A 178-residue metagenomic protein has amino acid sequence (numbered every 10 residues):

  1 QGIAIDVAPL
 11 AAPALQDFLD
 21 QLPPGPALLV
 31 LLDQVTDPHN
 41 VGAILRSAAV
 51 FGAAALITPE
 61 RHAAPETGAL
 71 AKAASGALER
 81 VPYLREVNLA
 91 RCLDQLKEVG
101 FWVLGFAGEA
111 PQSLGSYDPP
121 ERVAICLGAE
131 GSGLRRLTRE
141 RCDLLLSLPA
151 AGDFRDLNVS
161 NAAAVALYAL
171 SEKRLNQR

Functional and structural regions predicted by a protein language model:
Q1-R178: Post-transcriptional modification and biogenesis factors for structured RNAs of the translation apparatus
